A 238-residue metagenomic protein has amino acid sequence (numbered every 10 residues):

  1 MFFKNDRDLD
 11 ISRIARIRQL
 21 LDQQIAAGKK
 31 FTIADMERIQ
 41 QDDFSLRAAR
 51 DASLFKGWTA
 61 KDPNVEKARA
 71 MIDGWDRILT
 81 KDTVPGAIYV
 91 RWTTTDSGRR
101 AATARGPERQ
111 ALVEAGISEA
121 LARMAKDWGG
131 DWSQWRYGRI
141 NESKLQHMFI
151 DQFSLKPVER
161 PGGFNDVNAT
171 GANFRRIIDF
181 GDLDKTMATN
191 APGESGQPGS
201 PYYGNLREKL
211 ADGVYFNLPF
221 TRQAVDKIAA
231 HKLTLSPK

Functional and structural regions predicted by a protein language model:
M1-S53, G57-K61, K67-A70, G74-K238: C-terminal/peripheral segments of proteins
